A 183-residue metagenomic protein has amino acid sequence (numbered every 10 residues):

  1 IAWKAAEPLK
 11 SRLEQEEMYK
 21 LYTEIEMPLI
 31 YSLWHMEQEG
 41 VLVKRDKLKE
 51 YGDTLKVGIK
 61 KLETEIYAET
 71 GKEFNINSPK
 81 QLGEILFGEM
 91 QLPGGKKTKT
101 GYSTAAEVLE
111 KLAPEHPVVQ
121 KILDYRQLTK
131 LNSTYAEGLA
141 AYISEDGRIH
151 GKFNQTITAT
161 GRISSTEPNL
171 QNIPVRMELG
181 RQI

Functional and structural regions predicted by a protein language model:
I1-R181: Conserved "right-hand" nucleotidyltransferase catalytic core of DNA-directed polymerases
